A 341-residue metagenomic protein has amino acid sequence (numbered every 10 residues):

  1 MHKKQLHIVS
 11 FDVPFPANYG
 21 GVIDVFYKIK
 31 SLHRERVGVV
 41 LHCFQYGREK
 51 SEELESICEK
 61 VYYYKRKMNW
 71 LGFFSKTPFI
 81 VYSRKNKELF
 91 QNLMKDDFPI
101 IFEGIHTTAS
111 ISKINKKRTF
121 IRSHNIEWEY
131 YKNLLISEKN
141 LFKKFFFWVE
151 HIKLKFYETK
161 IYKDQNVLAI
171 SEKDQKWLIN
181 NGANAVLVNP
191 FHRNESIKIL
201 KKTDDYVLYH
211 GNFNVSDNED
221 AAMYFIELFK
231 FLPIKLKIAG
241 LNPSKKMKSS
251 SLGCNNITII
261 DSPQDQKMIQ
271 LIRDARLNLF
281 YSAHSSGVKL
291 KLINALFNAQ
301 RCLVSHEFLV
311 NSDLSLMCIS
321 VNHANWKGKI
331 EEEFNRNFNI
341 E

Functional and structural regions predicted by a protein language model:
M1-K60, K95-D97: N-terminal subdomain of nucleotide-sugar transferases
D24, L187-L252, I259-R273: Conserved catalytic-core segment of nucleotide-activated headgroup transferases in glycan assembly
E59, F120, F147-I197: Donor nucleotide-sugar binding/catalytic pocket of nucleotide-sugar-dependent glycosyltransferases
M68-T77, F120-K153: Acceptor-binding helix/loop patch of EC 2.4 sugar-transfer enzymes, predominantly nucleotide-sugar-dependent
F90-A109, R118-F120: Short N-terminal targeting/anchoring amphipathic segment
R273-G287, N298-R301: Acidic donor-binding loop of glycosyltransferase active sites
K291-A295, R301-S305: Short hydrophobic beta-strand element within catalytic cores of glycosyltransferases and related nucleotide-activated
S312-E332: Change "using UDP/GDP/dTDP sugars" to "using nucleotide sugars
